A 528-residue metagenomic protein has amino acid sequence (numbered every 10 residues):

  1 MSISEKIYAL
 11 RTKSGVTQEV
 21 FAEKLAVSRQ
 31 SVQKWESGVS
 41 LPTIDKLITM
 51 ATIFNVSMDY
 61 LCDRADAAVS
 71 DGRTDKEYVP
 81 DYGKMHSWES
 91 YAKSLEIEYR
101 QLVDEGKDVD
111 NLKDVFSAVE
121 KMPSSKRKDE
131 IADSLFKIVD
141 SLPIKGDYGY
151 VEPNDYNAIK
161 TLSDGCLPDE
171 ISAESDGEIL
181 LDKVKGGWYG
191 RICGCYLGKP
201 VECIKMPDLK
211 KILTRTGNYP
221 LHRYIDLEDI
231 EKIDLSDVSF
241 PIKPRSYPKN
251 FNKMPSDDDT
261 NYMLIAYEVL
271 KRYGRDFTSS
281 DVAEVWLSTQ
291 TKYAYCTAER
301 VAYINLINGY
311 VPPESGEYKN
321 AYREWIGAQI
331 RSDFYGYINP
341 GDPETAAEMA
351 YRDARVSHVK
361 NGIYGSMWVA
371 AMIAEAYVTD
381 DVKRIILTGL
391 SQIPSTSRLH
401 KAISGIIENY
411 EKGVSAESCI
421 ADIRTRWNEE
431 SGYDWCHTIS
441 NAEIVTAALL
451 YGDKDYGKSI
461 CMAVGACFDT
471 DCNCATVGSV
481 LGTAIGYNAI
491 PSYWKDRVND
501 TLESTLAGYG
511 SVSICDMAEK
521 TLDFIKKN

Functional and structural regions predicted by a protein language model:
M1-K13, G190: A short, Lys/Arg-rich alpha-helix, primarily the initiator
G15-K34: Short alpha-helical DNA-recognition segment
D45-Y60: DNA major-groove recognition helix of helix-turn-helix/homeodomain DNA-binding modules
R64-G72: Short, charged recognition helix plus adjacent turn of helix-turn-helix-like nucleic-acid-binding domains
L162-D176, E299-I326, S332-A346, A350-H358 (+2 more regions): Accessory "access/gating" subregions that flank catalytic or transport cores
D164-C193, L197-N261: An N-terminal structural lobe/cap that precedes and organizes the functional/catalytic core across diverse proteins
C193-K199, I204-N218, H358-A370, A374 (+1 more regions): Catalytic phosphate/nucleotide-handling subdomain of diverse soluble enzymes
